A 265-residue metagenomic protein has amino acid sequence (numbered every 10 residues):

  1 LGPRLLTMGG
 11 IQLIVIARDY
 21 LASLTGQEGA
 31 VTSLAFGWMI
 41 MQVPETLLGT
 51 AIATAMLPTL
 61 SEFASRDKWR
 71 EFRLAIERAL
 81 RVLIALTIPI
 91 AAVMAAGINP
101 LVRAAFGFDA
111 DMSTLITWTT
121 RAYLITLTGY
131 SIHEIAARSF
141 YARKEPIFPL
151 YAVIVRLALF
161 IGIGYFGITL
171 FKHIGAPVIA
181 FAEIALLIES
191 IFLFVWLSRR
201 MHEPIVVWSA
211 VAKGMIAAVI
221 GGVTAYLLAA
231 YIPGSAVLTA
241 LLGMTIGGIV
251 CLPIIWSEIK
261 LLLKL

Functional and structural regions predicted by a protein language model:
G9-V43, T59-F63, N99-D111, P233: Helix-terminus/linker motif at the lipid-water interface of multi-pass membrane proteins
A35, M56, A64, K68-G97 (+3 more regions): Interfacial transmembrane-helix starts/ends
G49-D67, A137: Helix-loop junctions and terminal segments of transmembrane helices in multi-pass membrane transport/translocation
A95-L127: Interfacial segments at transmembrane-helix termini and the short loops linking adjacent helices
I125-V155, K172: Membrane-interface junctions at transmembrane-helix termini in multi-pass inner-membrane proteins
A136-K144, L193-A210: Alpha-helical transmembrane segments
I147, L157-F194, V223, L227-T245: Membrane-interface helix-loop junctions in multi-pass transport and translocation proteins
S209-L262: Transmembrane alpha-helical segments of multi-pass transport proteins
